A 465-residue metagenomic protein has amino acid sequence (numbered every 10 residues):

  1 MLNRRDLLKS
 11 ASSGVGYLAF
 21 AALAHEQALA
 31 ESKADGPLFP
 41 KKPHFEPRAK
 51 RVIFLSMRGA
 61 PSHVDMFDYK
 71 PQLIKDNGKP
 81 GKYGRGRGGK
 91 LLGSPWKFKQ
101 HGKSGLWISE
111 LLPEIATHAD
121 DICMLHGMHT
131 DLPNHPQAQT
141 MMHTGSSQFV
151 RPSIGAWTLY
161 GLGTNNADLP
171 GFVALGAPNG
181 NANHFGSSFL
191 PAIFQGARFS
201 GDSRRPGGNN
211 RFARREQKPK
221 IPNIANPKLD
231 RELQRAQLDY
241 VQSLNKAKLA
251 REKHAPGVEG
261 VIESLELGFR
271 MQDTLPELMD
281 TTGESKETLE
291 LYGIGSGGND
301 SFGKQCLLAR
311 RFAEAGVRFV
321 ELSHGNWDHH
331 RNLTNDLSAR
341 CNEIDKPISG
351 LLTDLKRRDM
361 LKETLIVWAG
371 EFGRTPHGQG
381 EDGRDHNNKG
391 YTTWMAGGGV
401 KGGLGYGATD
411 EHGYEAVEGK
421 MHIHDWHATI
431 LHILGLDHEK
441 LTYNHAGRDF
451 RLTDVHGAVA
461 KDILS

Functional and structural regions predicted by a protein language model:
M1-S465: Ligand-binding pockets and gating/stacking loops
